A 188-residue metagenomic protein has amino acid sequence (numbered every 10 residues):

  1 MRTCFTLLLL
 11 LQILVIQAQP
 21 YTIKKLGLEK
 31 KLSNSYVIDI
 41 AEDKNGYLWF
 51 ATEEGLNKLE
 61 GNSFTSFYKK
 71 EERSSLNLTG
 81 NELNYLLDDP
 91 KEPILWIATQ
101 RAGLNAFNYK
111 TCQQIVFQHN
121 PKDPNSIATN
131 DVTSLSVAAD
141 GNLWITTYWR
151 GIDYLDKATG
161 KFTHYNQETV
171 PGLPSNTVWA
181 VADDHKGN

Functional and structural regions predicted by a protein language model:
M1-N188: Carboxylate-rich, polar loop motifs that coordinate divalent cations or form catalytic acidic clusters
